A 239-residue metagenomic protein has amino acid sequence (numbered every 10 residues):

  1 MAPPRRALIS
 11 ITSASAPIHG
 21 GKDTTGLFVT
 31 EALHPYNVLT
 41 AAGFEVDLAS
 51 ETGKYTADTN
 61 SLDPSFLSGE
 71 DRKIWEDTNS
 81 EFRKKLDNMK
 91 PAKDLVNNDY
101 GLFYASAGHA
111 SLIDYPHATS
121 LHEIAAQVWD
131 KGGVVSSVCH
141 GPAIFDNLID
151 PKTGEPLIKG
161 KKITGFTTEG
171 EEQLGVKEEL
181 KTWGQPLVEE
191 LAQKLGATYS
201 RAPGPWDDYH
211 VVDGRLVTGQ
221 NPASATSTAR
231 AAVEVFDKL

Functional and structural regions predicted by a protein language model:
M1-K131, I144-L239: Extended, subdomain-level signal for the structured scaffold at the beginning of enzyme domains
V134: Active-site cofactor/cluster-binding pocket
S137-P142: Short, thiol/selenol-centered motifs that function as redox-active sites or metal-ligating centers
